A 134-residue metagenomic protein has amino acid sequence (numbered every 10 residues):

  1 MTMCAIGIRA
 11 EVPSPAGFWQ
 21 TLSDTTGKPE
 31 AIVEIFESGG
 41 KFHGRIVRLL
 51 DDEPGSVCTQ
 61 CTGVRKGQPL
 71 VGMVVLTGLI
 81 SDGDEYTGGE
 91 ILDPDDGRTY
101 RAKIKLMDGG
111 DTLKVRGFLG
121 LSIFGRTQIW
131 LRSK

Functional and structural regions predicted by a protein language model:
M1-A5: Bacterial N-terminal signal peptides
G7-F18: N-terminal helix-cap/turn-to-beta initiation motif at the start of protein domains
P13-S14, G27-K28, R98, I123-G125: Short coil-to-beta-strand transition motifs
F18, K41, G110-T112: Structural motif
T21-A102: Central antiparallel beta-sheet cores of small beta-barrel/beta-sandwich binding domains
C61-G67, K114-L121: Short aromatic-glycine motifs in intrinsically disordered, low-complexity regions
G110-T112, F118-K134: Edge beta-strand at a domain terminus
